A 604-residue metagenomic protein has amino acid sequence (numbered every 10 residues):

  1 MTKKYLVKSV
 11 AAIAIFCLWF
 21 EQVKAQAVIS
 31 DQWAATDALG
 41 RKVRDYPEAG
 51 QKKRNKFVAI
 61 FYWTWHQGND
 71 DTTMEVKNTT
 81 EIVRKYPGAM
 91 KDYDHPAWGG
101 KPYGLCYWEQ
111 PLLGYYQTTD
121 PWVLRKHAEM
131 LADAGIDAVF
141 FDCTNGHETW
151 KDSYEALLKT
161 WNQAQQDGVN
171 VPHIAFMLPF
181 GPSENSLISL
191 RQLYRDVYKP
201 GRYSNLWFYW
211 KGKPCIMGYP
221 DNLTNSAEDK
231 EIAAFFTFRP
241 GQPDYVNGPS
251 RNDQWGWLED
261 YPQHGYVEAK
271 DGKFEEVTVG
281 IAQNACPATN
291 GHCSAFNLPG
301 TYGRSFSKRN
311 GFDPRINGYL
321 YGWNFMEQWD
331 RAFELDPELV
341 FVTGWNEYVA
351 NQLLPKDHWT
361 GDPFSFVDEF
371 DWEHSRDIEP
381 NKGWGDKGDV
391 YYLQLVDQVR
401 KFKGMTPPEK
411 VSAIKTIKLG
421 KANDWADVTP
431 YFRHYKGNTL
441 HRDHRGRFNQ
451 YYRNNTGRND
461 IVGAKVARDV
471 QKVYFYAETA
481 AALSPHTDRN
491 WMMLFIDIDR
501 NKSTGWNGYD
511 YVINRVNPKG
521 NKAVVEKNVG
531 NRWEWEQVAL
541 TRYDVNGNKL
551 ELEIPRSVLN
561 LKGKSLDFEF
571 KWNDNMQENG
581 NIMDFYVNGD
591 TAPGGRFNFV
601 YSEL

Functional and structural regions predicted by a protein language model:
M1-Q26: Bacterial Sec-dependent N-terminal signal peptides
Q26-I417, K421, T429, L483 (+5 more regions): Glycan-processing catalytic domains of CAZymes
E409-L419, N423-A426, F495-K519, S557-L604: Acidic/polar low-complexity flexible segments
G420, Q471-A481, L550-R556: Short, well-ordered beta-strand segments enriched in hydrophobic/aromatic residues
L440-D443, R447-N454, A464, N490: Accessory, solvent-exposed terminal regions and/or long lumenal/extracellular loops of proteins
N455-K465, K472-E478: Segments forming glycine/polar-rich beta-alpha architectures that bind adenosine-containing cofactors
V462-K465, Q537-Y543: Beta-strand-rich interaction surfaces with strong enrichment in secreted/lumenal proteins
H486-M493: Short coil-to-beta strand junction motifs in C2/discoidin
